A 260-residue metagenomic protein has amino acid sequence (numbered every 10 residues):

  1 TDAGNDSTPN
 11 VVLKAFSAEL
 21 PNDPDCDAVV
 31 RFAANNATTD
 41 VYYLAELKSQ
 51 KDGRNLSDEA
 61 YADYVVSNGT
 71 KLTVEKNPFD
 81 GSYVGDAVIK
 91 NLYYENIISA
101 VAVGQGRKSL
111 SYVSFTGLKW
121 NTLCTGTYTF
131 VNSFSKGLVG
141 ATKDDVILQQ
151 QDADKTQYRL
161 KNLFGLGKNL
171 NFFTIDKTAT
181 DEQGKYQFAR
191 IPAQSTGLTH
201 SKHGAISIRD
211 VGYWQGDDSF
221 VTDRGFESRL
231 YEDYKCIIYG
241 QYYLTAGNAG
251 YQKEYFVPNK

Functional and structural regions predicted by a protein language model:
T1-I97, V103-K136: Acidic/polar, low-complexity intrinsically disordered N-terminal segments immediately downstream of a Sec signal
F115-K260: Ser/Thr/Gly/Pro-rich, low-complexity flexible regions
